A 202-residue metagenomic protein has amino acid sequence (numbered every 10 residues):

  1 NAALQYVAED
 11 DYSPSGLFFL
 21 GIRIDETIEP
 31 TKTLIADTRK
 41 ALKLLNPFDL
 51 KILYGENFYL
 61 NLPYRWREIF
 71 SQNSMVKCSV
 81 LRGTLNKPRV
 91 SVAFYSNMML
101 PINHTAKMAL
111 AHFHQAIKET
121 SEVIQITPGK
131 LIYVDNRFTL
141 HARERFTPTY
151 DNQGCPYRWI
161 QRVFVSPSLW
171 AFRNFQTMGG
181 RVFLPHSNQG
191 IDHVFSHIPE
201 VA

Functional and structural regions predicted by a protein language model:
N1-P128, V134-A202: Active-site environment of non-heme Fe oxygenases that use a 2-His-1-carboxylate facial triad
